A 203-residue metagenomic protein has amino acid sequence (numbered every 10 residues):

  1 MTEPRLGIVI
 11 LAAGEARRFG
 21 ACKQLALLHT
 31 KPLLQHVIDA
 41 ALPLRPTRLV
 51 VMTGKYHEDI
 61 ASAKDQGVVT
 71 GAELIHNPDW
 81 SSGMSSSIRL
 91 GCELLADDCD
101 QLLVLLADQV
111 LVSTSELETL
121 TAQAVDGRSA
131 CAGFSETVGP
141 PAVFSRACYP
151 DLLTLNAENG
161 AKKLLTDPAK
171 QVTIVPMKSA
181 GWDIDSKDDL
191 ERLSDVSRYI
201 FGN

Functional and structural regions predicted by a protein language model:
T2-R5, T154-N203: Conserved alpha/beta core of the MobA/IspD/sugar-nucleotide pyrophosphorylase nucleotidyltransferase superfamily
T2-V138, K170-P176, F201: Nucleotide and nucleotide-moiety/phosphate-recognizing core
R18, L28, D151-L152, R192-L193: Residues that scaffold the ATP/ADP-binding catalytic core of kinase and kinase-like folds
L27, L111, V143, D183-I184: Short aromatic/basic micro-patch
R89-L90, R146, K187-R192: Short, surface-exposed amphipathic charged segments that create phosphate/polyanion-binding patches used for binding
L117, C148-L152, L190: A generic structural signal for short hydrophobic patches within well-formed alpha-helices
V138-G139, F144, G160, S179: A conserved catalytic-core signature of glycosyltransferases
G139-P150, K187: Conserved nucleotide-sugar donor-binding and metal-coordinating catalytic region shared by glycosyltransferases
